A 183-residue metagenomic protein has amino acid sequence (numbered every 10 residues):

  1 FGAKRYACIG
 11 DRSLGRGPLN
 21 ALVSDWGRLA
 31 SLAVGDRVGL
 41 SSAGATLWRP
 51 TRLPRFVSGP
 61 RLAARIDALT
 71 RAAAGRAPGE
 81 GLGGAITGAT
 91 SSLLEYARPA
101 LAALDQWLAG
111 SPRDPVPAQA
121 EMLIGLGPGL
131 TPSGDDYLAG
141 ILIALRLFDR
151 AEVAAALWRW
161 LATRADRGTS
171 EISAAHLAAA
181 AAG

Functional and structural regions predicted by a protein language model:
F1-L108, R113-A118, G129-G134, E152 (+2 more regions): Phosphate/adenylate-binding glycine loop and adjacent helical scaffold
P128-R146: Conserved phosphate/anionic-ligand binding catalytic regions in large, soluble enzymes, centered on
L138-L142, V153-W160: Short, Lys/Arg-enriched charge-dense amphipathic segments
L161-D166, S170: Small-residue-rich helix-loop
